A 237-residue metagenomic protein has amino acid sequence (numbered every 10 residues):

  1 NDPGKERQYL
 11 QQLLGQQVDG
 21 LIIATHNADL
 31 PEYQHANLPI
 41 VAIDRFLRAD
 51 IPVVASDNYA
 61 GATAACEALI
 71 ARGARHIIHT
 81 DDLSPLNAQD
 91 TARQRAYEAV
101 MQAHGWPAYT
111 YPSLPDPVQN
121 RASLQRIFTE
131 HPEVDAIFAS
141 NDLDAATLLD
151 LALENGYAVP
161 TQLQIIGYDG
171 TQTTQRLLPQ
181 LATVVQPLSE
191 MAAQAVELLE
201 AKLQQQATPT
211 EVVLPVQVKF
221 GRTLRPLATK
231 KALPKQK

Functional and structural regions predicted by a protein language model:
D2-G15, H35-A42, F46-K237: Bacterial carbohydrate/catabolite-sensing allosteric modules
G20-A28, R45-D50: Acidic, Gly/Pro-rich loop/turn segments at junctions of secondary structure
D29-Y33: Adenylate-forming
